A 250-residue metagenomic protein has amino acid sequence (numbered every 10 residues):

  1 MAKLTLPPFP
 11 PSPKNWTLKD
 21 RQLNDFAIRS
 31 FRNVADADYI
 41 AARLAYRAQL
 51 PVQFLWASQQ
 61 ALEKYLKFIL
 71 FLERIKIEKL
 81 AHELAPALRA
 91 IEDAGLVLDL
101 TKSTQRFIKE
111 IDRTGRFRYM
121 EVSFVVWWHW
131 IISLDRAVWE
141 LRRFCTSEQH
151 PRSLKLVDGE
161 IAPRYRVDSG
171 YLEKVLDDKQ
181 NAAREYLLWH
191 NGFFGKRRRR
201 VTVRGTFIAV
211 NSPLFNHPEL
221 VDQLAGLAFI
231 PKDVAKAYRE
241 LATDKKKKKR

Functional and structural regions predicted by a protein language model:
A2-D25, L70, R74-R250: Long, charged low-complexity segments
N24-Y46: Short, contiguous, well-structured surface segments enriched in hydrophobic/aromatic residues
F31, A57-S58, R106: Amphipathic alpha-helix face/heptad-repeat signature
A35, F54, I131-L134: Hydrophobic packing residues in well-ordered alpha-helices of helical domains and bundles
A42-R43, L50-E73: Short, hydrophobic, well-ordered secondary-structure elements
